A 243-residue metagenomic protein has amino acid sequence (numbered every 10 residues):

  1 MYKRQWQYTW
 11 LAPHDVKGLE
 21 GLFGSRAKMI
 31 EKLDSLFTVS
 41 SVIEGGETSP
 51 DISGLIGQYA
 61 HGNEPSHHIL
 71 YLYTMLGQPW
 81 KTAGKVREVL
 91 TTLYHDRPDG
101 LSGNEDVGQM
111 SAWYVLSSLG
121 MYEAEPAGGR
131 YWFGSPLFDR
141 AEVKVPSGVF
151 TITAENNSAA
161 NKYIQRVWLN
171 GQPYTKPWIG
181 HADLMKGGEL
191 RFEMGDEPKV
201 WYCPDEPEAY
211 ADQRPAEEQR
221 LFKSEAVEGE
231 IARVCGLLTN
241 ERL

Functional and structural regions predicted by a protein language model:
M1-Y2, T239-R242: N-terminal low-complexity segments that are often proline-rich with Ser/Thr-Pro
K3-L137, A141-T151, A182, R220-L221: Active-site core of glycosidic bond-cleaving carbohydrate-active enzymes
W80, H95, E125-G128, W132-C235: Beta-rich accessory regions
G120, E225, E241-R242: Generic low-complexity, intrinsically disordered sequence content enriched in small uncharged/hydrophobic residues
